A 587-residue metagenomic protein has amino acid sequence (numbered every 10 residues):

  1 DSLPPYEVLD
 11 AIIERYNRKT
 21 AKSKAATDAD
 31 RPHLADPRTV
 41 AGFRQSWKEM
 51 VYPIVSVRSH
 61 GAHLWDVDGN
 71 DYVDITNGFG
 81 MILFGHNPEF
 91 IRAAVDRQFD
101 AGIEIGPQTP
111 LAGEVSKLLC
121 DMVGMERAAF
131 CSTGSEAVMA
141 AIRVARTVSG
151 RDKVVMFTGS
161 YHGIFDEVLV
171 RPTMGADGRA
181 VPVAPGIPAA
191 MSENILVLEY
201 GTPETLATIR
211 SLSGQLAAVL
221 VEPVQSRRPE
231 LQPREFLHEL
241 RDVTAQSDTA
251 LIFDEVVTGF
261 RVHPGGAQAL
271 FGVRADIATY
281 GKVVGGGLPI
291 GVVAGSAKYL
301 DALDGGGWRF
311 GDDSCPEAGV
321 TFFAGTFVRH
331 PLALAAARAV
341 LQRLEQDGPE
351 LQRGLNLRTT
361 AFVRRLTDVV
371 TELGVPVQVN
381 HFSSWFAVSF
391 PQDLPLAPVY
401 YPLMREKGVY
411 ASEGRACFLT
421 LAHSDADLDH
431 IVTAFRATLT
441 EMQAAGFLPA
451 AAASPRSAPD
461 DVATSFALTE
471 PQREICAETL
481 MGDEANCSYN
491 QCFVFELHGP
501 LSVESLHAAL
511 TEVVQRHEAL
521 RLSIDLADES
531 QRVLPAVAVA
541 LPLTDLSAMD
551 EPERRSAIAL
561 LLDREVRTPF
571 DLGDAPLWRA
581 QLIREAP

Functional and structural regions predicted by a protein language model:
D1-P455: Conserved N-terminal phosphate-binding loop of PLP-dependent enzymes in the Aspartate aminotransferase
H60-A62, N70, E193, L288-I290 (+7 more regions): Change "...and in nucleic-acid phosphodiester-cleaving endonucleases..." to "...and in nucleic-acid processing enzymes
Y72, L220, Y410, V494 (+2 more regions): Short hydrophobic-acidic sequence motifs that mark active-site Asp/Glu residues
G163, E204, E529-Q531, A540: Flexible, glycine-rich phosphate/dinucleotide-binding loops and adjacent beta-alpha linkers at cofactor/substrate
R456-D460: N-terminal targeting sequences that direct proteins away from the cytosol to non-cytosolic compartments
D461-V537, A548-P587: Acyl-group handoff/entry surfaces in thioester-processing enzymes
T544: Contiguous, structured surface segment used for ligand recognition
